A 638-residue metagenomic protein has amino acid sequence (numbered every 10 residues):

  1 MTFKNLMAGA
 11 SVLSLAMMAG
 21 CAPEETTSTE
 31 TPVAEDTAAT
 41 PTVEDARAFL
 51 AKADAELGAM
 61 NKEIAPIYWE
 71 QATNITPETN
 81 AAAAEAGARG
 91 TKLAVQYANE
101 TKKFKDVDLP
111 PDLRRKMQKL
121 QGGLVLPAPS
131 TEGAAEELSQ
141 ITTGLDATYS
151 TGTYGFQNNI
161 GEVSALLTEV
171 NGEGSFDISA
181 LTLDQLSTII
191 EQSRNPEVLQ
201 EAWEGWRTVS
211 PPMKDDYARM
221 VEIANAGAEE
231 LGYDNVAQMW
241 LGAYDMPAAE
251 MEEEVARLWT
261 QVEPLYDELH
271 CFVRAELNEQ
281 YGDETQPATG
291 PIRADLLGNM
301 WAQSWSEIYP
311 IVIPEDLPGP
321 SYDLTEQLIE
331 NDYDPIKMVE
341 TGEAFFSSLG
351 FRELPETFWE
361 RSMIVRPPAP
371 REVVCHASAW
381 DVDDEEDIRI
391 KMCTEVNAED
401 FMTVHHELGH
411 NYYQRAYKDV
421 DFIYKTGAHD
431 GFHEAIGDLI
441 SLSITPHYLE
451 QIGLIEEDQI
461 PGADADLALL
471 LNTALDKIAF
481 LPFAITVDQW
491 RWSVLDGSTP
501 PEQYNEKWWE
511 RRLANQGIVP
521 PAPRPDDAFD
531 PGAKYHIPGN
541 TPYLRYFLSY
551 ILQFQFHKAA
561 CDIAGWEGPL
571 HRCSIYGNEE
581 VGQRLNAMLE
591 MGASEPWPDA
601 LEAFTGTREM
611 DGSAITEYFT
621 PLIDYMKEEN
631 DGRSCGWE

Functional and structural regions predicted by a protein language model:
M17-G20: C-terminal motif of bacterial Sec signal peptides marking the signal peptidase cleavage site
A22-E25: Bacterial signal peptide processing site
E30-A46, T79, K116, N235-Q238 (+12 more regions): C-terminal, non-catalytic "cap/extension" segments appended to globular domains
D36-Q327, I575-G582, M591-P598, I615-E638: A well-structured
A237-Q238, G242, Q414-L439, G453: Post-HEXXH active-site segment of zinc metalloproteases
M251, V255-L265, G427-A465: Post-HExxH zinc-binding segment in Zn-dependent metallohydrolases
I329-Y333, E385-H405: Short pre-active-site segment immediately N-terminal to the catalytic Zn-binding motif
N331, A344, I364-D387, G539: Catalytic zinc-binding patch centered on the HExxH motif and its immediate surroundings that defines zinc-dependent
